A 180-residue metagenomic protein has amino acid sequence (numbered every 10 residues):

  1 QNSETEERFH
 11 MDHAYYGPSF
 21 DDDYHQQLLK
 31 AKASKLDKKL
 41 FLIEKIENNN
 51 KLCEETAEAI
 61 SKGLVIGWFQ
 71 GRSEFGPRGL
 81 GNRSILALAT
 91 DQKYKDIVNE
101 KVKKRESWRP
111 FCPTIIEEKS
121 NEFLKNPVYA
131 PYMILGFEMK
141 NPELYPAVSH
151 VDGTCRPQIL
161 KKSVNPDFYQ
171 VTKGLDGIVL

Functional and structural regions predicted by a protein language model:
Q1-L180: Flexible beta->alpha loop and helix N-cap segments adjacent to enzyme active/binding sites
